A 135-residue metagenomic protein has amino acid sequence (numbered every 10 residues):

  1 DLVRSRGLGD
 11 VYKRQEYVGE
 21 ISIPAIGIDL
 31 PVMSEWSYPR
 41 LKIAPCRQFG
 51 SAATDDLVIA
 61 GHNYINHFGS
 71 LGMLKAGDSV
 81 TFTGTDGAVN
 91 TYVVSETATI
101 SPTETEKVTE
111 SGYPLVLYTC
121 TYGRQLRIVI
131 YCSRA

Functional and structural regions predicted by a protein language model:
D1-Y12: Single conserved hydrophobic/aromatic residue that forms the stacking wall/gate of nucleotide- or nucleobase-binding
L2-R4, S22, P45, D56: Short, flexible coil/turn micro-motifs enriched in small/turn-prone residues
L8-G9, V18, L117, V129: A generic alpha-helix preference that emphasizes hydrophobic side chains
D10-C46: Extended boundary segments
M33-A135: Extracytoplasmic/periplasmic soluble domains downstream of a signal peptide or transmembrane helix
